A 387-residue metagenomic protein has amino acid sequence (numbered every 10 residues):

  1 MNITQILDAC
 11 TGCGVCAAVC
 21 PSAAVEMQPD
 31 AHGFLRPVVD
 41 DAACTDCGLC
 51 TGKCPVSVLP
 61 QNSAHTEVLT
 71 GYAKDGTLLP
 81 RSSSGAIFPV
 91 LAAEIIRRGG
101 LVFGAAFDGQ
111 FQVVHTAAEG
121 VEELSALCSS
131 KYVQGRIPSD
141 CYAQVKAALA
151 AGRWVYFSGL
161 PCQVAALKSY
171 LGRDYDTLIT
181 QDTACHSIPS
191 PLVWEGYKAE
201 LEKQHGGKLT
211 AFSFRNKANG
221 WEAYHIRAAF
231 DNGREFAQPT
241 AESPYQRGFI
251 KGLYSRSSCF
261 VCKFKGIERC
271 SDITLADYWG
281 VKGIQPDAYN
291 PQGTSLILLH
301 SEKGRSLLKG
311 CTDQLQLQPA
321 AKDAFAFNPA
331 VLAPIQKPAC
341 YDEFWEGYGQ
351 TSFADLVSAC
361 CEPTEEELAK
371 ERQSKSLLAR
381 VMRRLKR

Functional and structural regions predicted by a protein language model:
M1-L7, P37-A42, A241-I250: Short, intrinsically disordered, charge-biased short linear motifs at domain edges
N2-I3, V15-H32, R36-V38, L49-H65 (+1 more regions): Iron-sulfur cluster-binding cysteine motifs and their immediate structural context in ferredoxin-like electron-transfer
D8-A23, T45-S57, L160-A166, S255-I267: Local cysteine-cluster metal-coordination motifs and their immediate loop/turn environment, predominantly Fe-S cluster
A42-A151, Q318, D323-A369, A379-R380: Flanking helices and flexible, charged tails adjoining ferredoxin-like Fe-S electron-transfer domains in multi-subunit
S83-A86, G109, F157-L167, S187-P189: Gly/Ser/Thr-rich loops at beta-strand to alpha-helix junctions that form or flank small-molecule/cofactor-binding
R98-L101, E202, G207-R387: Long, compositionally biased charged/polar accessory segments in the mid-to-C-terminal portions of proteins
K168-I179, K198-K203: Short, surface-exposed basic-aromatic patches at helix termini and helix-loop junctions that form
I179-E200: Short, flexible loop segments at boundaries between secondary-structure elements
